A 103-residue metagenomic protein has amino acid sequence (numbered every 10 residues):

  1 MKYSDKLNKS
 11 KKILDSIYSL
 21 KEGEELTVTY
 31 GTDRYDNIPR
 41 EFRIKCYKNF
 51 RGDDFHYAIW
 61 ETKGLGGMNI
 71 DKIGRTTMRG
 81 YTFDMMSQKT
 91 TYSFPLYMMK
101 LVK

Functional and structural regions predicted by a protein language model:
K2-S19: Mixed-charge, Lys/Arg-rich low-complexity intrinsically disordered regions
I13-L14, T27, E61, L65: Compositionally biased non-globular segments, especially hydrophobic aliphatic-rich helices of signal peptides
L20-Y30: Short coil-to-beta transition motif at edge beta-strands of beta-rich domains
T32-L96: Acidic, low-complexity, intrinsically disordered interaction modules
